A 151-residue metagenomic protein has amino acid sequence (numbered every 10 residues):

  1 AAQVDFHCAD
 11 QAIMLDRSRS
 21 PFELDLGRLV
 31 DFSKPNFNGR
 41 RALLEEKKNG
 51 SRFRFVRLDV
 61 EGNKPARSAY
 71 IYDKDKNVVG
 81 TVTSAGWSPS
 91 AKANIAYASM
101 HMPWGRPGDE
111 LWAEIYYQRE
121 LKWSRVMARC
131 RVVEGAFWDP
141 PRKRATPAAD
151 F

Functional and structural regions predicted by a protein language model:
A1-F151: Conserved, structured C-terminal
